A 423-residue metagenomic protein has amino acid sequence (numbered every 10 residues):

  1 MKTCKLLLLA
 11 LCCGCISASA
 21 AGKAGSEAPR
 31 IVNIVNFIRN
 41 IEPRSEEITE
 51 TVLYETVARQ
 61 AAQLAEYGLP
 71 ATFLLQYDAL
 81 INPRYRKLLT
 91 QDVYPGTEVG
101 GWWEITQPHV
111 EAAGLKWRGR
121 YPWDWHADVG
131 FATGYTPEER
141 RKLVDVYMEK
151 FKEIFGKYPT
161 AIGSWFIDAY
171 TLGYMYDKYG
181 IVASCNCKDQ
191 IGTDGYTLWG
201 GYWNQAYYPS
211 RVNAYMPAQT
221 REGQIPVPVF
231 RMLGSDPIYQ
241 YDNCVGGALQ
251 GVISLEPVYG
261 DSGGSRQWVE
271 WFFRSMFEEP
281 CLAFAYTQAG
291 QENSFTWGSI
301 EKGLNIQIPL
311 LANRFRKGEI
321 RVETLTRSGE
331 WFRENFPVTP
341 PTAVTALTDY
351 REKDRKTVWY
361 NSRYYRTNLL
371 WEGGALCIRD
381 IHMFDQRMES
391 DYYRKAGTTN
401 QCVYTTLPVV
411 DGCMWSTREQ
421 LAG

Functional and structural regions predicted by a protein language model:
L9-S19: Hydrophobic h-region of N-terminal signal peptides that target proteins for export in Gram-negative bacteria
K23-Y94, A285, W359-N361, N368: Active-site beta->alpha N-cap acidic-glycine motif
R39, E55, R59-A65, E149 (+4 more regions): Catalytic grooves of carbohydrate-active enzymes
E47-Y54, L74-R86, Q107-V110, G163-L172 (+3 more regions): Acidic-and-aromatic substrate-binding clefts and catalytic sites of carbohydrate-active enzymes
D78-W165, I225-I253, L282-N293, D411-S416: Metal-dependent polysaccharide deacetylase catalytic core of the NodB/CE4 family, i.e., the active-site-bearing domain
T136-R211: Catalytic domains of cell-wall/extracellular-matrix polysaccharide-remodeling enzymes, centered on de-N-acetylation
R333-W371: Surface beta-strand/loop "capping" patches
L369-G423: Acidic-aromatic substrate-binding/catalytic surfaces of carbohydrate-active enzymes
